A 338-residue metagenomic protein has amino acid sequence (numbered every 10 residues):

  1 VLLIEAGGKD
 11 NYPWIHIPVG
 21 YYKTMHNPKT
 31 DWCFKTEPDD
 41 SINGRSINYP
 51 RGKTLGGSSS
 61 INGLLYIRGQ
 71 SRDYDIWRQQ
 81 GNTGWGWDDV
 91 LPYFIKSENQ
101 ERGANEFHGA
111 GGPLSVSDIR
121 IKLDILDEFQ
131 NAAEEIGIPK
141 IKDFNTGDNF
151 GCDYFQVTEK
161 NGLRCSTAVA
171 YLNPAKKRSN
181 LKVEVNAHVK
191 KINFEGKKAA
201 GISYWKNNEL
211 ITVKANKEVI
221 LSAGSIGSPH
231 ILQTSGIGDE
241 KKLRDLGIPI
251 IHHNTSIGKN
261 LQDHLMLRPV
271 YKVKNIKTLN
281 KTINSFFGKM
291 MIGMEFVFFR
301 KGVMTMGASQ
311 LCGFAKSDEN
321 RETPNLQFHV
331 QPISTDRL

Functional and structural regions predicted by a protein language model:
V1-I95, Y204, H253-N254, H264-M266 (+1 more regions): N-terminal glycine-rich phosphate/pyrophosphate-binding loop and immediately adjacent elements
L2, G7-Y12, I17, I192-E195 (+2 more regions): Glycine-rich loop(s) and the adjacent beta-strand/alpha-helix scaffold that form part
I4-G7, G52, L64, I119 (+5 more regions): Active-site-proximal beta-strand/loop segments in catalytic clefts of secreted hydrolases
P18-G20, C33-K35, C152-F155, E159 (+2 more regions): A glycine-rich dinucleotide-binding beta-alpha-beta segment and adjacent secondary-structure elements that constitute
T54-S60, S71-R78, A110-S115, G224-S225 (+2 more regions): Flexible glycine/proline-enriched surface loops and loop-helix/loop-strand junctions
S60-L64, R78-G81, P113-I121, T158-G162 (+3 more regions): Active-site rim elements
R78-A199, W205, R268-M290: Conserved redox-cofactor binding core of oxidoreductases
V270-L338: FAD cofactor-binding and catalytic pocket of flavoenzymes
